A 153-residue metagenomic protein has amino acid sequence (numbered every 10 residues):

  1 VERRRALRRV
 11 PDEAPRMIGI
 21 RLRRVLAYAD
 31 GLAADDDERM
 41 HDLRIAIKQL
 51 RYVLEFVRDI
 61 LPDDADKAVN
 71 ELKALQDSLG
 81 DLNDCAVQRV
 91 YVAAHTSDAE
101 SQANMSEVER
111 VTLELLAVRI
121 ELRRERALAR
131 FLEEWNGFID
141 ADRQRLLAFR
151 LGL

Functional and structural regions predicted by a protein language model:
V1-L153: Cationic, histidine-enriched alpha-helical/coil surfaces that engage anionic ligands
